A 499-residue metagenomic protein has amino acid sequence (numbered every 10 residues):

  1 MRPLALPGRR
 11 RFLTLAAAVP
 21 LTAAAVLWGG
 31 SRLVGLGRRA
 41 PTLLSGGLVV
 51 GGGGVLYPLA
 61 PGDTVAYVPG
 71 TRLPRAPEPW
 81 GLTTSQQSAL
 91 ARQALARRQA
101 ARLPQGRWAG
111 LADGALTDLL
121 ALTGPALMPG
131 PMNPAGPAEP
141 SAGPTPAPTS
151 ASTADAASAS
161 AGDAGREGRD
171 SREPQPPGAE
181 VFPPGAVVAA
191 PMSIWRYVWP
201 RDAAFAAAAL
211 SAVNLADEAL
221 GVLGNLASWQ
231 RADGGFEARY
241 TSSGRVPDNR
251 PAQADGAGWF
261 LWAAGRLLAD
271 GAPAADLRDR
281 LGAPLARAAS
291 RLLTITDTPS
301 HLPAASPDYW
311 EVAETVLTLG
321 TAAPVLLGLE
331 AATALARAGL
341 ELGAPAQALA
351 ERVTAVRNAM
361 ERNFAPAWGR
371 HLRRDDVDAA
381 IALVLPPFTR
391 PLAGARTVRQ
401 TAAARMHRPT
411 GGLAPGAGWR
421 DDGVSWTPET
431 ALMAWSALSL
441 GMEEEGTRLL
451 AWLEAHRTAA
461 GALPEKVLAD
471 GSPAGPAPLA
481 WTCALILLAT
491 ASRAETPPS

Functional and structural regions predicted by a protein language model:
R2-L4, T14, A18-P144, G165-R196 (+2 more regions): Low-complexity, Ser/Thr/Pro/Gly-enriched N-terminal "stalk/linker" regions
P61, Y67-P69, L73, F182-P184 (+4 more regions): The feature captures the catalytic groove of carbohydrate-active enzymes
R102-A109, S211-L223, L267-A286, T333-V353 (+3 more regions): Structural helix-adjacent loops and short alpha-helical linkers that scaffold large soluble proteins
L103, P251, V316-L327, A338-A431: Extended ligand-binding clefts on enzyme/binding-domain cores
A112-L127, E173-P177, L215-E237, R280-L302 (+3 more regions): Long, well-ordered core segments of solenoidal/helical folds
V188-I194, G244-P247, S306-V316, P366-L372 (+2 more regions): Active-site-adjacent structural elements in folded domains
R196-T296, A322, A477-E495: Aromatic-rich carbohydrate-recognition surfaces in CAZymes
A206, R250-L267, R374-G394, E429-S499: C-terminal capping/lid segments that line or modulate ligand- or cofactor-binding pockets
